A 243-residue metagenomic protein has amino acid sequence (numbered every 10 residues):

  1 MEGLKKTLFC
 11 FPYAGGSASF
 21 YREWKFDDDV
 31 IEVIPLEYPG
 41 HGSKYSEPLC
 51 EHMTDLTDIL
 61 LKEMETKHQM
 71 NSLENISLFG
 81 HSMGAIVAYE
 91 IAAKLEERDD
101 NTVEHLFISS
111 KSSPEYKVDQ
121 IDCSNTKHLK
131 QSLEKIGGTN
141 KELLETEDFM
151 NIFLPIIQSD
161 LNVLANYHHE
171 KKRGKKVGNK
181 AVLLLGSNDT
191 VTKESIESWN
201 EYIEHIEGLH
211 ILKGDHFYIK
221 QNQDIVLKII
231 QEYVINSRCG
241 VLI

Functional and structural regions predicted by a protein language model:
M1-I243: Non-catalytic, mobile gating and regulatory segments of ester bond hydrolases
